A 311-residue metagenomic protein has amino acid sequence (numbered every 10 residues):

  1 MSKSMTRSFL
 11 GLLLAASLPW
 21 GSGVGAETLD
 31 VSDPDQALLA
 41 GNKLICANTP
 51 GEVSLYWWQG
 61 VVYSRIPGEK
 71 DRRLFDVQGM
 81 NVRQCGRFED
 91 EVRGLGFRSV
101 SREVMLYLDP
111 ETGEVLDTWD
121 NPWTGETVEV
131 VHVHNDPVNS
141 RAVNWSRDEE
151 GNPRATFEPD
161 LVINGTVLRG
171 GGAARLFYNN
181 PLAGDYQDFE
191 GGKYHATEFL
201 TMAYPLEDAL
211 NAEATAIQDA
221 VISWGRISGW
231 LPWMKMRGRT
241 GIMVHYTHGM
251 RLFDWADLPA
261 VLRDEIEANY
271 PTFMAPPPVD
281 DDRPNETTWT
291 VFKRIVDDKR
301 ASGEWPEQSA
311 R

Functional and structural regions predicted by a protein language model:
M1-L10: Bacterial N-terminal signal peptides that target proteins for export
S2, P19-S22: C-terminal cell-surface anchoring/sorting signal
L10-W20: Bacterial N-terminal signal peptides
P19, N42, G113, G125 (+3 more regions): Short, flexible coil/linker elements and helix-boundary hinge sites characteristic of intrinsically disordered
A26-Y107, H245-A256, A260-D264, T272-R311: N-terminal segment immediately downstream of the Sec signal-peptide cleavage site in secreted/extracellular proteins
G68-A209: Predominantly extracellular/secreted and cell-surface proteins with exposed, flexible low-complexity segments
V167-R311: A eukaryote-biased signal for long
